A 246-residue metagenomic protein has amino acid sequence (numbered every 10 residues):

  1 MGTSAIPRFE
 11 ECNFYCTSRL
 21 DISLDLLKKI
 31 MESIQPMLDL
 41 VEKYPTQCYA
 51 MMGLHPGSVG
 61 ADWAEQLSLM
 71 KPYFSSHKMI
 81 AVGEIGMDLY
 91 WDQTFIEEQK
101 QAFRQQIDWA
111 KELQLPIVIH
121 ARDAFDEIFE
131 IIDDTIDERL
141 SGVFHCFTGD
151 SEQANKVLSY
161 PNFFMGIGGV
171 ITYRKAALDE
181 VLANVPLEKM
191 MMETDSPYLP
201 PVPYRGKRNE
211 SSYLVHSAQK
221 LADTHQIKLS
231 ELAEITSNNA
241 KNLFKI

Functional and structural regions predicted by a protein language model:
M1-I246: Mid-domain alpha/beta scaffold segments of enzyme catalytic cores
